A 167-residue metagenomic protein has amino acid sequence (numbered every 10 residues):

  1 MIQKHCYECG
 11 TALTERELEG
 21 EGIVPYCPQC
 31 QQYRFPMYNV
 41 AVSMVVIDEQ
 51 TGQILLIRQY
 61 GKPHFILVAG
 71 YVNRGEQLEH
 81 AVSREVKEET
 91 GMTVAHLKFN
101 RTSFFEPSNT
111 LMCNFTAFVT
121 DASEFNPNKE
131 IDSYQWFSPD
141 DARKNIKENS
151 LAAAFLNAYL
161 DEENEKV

Functional and structural regions predicted by a protein language model:
Q3-H5, V24: Residues immediately within or flanking Cys/His clusters that coordinate Zn2+ in small zinc-binding modules
T11, G22, P28-I54, Y71: Conserved N-terminal beta-strand and adjoining loop/helix that marks the start of the Nudix/MutT-like hydrolase domain
R16-V24: Short linker/helix segments within small regulatory modules
Y26, I66, N114: Conserved beta-strand segments that form the floor/walls of ligand-binding pockets within enzyme and binding domains
I47-E88: Conserved Nudix-box catalytic region and its N-terminal flanking loop in Nudix hydrolases and closely related
V72-H96, R101-F155, E163: Unchanged
D161-V167: Generic C-terminal helix-cap and adjacent flexible tail
